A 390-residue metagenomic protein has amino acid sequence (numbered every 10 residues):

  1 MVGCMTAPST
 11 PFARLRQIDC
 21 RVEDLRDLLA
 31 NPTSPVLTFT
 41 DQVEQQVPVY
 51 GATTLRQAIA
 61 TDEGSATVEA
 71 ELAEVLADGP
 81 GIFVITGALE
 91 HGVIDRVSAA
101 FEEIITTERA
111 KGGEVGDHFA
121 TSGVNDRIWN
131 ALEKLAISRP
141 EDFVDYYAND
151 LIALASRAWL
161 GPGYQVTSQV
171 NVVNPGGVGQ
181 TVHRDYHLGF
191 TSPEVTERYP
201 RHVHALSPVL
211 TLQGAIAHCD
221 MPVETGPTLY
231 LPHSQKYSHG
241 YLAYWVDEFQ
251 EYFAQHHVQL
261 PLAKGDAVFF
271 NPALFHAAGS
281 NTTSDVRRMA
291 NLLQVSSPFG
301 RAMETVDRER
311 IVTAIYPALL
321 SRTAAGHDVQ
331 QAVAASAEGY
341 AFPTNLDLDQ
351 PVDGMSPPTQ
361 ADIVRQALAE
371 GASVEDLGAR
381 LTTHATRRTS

Functional and structural regions predicted by a protein language model:
M1-D78, A332-P343, D347, P351-S390: Fe(II)/2-oxoglutarate
L29-P193: Non-heme Fe(II)-dependent double-stranded beta-helix
H91-V93, N174-G176, P222-E224, Y237-S238 (+2 more regions): Flexible loop/turn segments at secondary-structure boundaries
R96, P227, Y241-L242, S280-T282 (+4 more regions): Short conserved micro-motifs at the rims of enzyme active sites and ligand-binding pockets
L154-A155, Q180-T181, L188-Y252, H257 (+1 more regions): Catalytic core of non-heme Fe(II) oxygenases with the double-stranded beta-helix
V170, G214-I216, N291, V295: A structural signal for short, well-ordered beta-strand segments
A243-A318: Catalytic core of Fe(II)/2-oxoglutarate
V295-L346, H384-R388: Charged, cofactor-coupling segments
